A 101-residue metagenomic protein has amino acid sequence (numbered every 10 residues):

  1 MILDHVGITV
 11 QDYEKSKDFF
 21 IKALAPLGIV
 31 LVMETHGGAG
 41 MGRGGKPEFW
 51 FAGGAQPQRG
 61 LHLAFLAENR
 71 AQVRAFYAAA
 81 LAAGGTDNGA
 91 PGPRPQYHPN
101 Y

Functional and structural regions predicted by a protein language model:
D4, V32, N88-G89: A short, local hydrophobic-aromatic micro-motif
D4-D12, A39, Q56-A79, N100-Y101: Vicinal oxygen chelate
I8-P47: Core segments of cupin and vicinal oxygen chelate
F19-K22, A75-L81: Short amphipathic alpha-helices in soluble, non-transmembrane regions that often serve as interface/regulatory elements
L27, A82-Y101: Vicinal oxygen chelate
G42-R43, A55, R94-H98: A short beta-turn/loop motif at secondary-structure boundaries
